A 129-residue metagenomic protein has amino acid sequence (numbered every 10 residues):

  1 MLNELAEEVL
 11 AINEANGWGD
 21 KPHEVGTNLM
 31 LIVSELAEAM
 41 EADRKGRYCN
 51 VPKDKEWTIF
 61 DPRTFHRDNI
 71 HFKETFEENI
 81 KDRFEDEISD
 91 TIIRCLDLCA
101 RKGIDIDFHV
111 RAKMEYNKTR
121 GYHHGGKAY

Functional and structural regions predicted by a protein language model:
M1-Y129: Flexible "arm" and connector segments at domain edges
